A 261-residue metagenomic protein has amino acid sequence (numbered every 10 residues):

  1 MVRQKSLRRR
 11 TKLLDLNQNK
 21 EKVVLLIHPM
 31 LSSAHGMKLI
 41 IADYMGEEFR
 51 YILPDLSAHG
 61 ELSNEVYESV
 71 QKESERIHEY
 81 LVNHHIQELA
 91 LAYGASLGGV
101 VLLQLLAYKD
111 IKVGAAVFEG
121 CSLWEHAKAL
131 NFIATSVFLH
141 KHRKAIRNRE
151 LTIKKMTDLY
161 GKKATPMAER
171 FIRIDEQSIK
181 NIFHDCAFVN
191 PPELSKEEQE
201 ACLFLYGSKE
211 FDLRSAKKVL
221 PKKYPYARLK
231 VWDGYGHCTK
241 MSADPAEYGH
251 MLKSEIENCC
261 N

Functional and structural regions predicted by a protein language model:
L13-S63: Conserved HGGG/HGGXW glycine-rich cap/lid loop of the alpha/beta-hydrolase fold
I52-L91: Active-site loop/oxyanion-hole signature of alpha/beta-hydrolase fold enzymes
G94-L102: Gly/Ala-rich beta-loop-alpha elbow adjacent to hydrolase catalytic centers
A107, I111-R143: Flexible "cap/lid" loop of the alpha/beta hydrolase fold
K128-A129, A145-K196: Conserved alpha/beta-hydrolase catalytic His-Asp/Glu region
E197-E198, F204-Y206: Short beta-strand/loop motif that positions the catalytic acidic residue of the alpha/beta-hydrolase fold
E210-K217: Conserved alpha/beta-hydrolase "acid-adjacent" motif
Y235-Y248: Catalytic histidine-centered segment of alpha/beta-hydrolase-like enzymes
